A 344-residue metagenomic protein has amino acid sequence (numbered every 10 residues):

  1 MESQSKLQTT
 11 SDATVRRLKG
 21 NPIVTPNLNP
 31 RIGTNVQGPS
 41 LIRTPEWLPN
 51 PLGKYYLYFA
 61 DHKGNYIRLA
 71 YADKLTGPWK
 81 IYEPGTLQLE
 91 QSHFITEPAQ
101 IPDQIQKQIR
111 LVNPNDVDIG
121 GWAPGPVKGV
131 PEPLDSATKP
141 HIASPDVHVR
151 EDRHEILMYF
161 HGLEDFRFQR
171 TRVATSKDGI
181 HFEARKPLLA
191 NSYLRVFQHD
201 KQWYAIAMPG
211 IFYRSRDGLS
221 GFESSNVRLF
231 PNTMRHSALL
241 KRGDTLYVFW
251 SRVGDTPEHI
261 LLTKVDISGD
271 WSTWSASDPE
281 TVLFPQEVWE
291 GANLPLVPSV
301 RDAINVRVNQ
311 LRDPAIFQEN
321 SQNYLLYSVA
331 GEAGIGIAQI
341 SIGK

Functional and structural regions predicted by a protein language model:
M1-N309, Q318-K344: Beta-rich carbohydrate-recognition and catalytic domains
R312-P314: Non-cytosolic head/periplasmic domains of membrane-anchored proteins
